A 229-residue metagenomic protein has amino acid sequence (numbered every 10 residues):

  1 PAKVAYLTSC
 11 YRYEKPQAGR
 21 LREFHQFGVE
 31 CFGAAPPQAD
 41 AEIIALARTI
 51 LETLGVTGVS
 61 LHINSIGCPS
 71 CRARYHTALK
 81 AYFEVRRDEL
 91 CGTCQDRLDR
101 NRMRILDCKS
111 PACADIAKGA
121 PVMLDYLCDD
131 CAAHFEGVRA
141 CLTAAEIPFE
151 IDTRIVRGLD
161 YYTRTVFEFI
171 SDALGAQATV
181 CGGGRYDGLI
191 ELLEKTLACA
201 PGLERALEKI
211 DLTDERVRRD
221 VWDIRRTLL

Functional and structural regions predicted by a protein language model:
P1-L229: TRNA-recognition modules of translation machinery and tRNA-sensing kinases, especially anticodon-binding
